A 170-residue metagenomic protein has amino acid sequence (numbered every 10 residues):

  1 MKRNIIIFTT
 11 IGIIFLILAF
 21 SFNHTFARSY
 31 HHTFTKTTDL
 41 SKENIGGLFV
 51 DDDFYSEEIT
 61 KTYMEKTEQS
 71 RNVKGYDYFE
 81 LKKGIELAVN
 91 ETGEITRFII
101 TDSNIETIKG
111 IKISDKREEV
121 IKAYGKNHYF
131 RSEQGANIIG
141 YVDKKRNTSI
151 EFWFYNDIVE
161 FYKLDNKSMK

Functional and structural regions predicted by a protein language model:
M1-F15, T25: N-terminal Sec-pathway targeting helices
F8-T9, H24, K61, K66: Intrinsically disordered/low-complexity terminal segments and short unstructured peptides
A19-T37: Sec-dependent signal peptide cleavage junction
T25-A27, A88-S103: Short N-terminal helix-initiation segments at or just after the protein's N-terminus
F34, F49-E91, S103, K112 (+1 more regions): A cross-family detector of function-defining hotspots
K36-N44, T96-I105: Acidic/histidine-rich, surface-exposed loop or edge segments in extracytoplasmic proteins
